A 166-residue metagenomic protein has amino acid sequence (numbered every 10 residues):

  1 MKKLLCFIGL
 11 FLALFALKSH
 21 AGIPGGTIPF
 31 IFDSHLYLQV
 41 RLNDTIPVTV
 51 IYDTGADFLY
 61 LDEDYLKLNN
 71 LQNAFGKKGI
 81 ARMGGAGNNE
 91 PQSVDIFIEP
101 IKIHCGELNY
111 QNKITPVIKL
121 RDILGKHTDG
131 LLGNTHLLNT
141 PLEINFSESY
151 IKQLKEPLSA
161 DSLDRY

Functional and structural regions predicted by a protein language model:
L4-F15: Sec-dependent N-terminal signal peptides
S19-Y166: Pepsin/retropepsin-fold aspartyl endopeptidases
